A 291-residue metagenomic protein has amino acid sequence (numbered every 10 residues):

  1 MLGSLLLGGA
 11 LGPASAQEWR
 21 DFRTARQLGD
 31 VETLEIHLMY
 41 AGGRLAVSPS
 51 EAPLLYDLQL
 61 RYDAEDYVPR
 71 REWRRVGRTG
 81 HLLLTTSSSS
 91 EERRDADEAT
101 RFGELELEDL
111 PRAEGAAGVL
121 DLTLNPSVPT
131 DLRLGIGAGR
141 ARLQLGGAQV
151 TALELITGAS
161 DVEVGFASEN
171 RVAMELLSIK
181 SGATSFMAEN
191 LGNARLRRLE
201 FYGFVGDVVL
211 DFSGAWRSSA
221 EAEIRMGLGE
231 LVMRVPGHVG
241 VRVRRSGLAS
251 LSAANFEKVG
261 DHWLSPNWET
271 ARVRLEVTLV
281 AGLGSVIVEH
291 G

Functional and structural regions predicted by a protein language model:
M1-A10: Bacterial N-terminal signal peptides
G12-A16: Sec/Tat signal peptide C-region and signal peptidase I cleavage site
Q17-G29, S50-E51, D57-A113, V164-G291: Short, surface-exposed interaction patches in beta-rich subdomains that mediate adhesion/assembly near membranes
R23-P49: N-terminal targeting signals for Sec/Tat export/insertion, comprising classic cleavable signal peptides
E35-M39, A46, D57, L83 (+3 more regions): Soluble periplasmic/extracytoplasmic beta-strand elements of cell-envelope proteins
G118-L122: Short, charged beta->alpha transition segments
P126, R133-G165, E169-V172: Right-handed parallel beta-helix
